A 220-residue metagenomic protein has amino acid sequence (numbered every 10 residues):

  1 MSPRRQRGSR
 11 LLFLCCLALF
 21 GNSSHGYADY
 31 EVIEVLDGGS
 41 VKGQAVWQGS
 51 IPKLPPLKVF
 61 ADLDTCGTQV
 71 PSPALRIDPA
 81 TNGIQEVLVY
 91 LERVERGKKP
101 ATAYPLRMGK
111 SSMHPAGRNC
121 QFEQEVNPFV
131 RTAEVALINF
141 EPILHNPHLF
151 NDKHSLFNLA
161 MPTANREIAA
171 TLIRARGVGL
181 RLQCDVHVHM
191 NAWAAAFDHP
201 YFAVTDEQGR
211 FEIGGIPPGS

Functional and structural regions predicted by a protein language model:
M1-R7: N-terminal secretory signal peptides that target proteins for export/translocation
L12-N22: Bacterial N-terminal signal peptides
G26-S220: Extracytoplasmic copper-binding redox domains, predominantly the cupredoxin/blue-copper superfamily
